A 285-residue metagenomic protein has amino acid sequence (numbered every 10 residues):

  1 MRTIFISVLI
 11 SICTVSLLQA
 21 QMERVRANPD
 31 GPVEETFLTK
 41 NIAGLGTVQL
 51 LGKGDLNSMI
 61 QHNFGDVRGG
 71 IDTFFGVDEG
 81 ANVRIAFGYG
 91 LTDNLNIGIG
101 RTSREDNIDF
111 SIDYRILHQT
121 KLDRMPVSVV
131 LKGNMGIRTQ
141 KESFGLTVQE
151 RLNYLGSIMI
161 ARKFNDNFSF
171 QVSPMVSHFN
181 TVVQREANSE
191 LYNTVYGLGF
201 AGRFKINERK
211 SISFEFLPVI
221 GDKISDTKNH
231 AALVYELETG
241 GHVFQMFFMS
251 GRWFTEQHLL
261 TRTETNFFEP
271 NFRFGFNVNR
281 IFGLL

Functional and structural regions predicted by a protein language model:
M1-E23: Bacterial Sec-dependent N-terminal signal peptides
Q21-K141, L152-G156, A161-N180, I220-D222 (+1 more regions): Transmembrane beta-barrel domains of Gram-negative outer membranes and organellar outer membranes
T147-V219: Detector for outer-membrane/organellar transmembrane beta-barrel domains, recognizing the amphipathic beta-strand
D226: Positively charged, low-complexity, intrinsically disordered RNA-binding extensions
